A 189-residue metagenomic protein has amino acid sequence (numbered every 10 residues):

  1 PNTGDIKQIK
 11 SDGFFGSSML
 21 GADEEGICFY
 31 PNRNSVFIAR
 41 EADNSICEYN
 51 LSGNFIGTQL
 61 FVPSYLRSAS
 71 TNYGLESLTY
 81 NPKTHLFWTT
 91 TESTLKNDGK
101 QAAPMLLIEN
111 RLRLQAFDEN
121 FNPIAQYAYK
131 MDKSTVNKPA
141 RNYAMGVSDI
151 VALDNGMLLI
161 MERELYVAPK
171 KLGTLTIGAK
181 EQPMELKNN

Functional and structural regions predicted by a protein language model:
P1-N189: Sequence/structural signature of beta-propeller domains
